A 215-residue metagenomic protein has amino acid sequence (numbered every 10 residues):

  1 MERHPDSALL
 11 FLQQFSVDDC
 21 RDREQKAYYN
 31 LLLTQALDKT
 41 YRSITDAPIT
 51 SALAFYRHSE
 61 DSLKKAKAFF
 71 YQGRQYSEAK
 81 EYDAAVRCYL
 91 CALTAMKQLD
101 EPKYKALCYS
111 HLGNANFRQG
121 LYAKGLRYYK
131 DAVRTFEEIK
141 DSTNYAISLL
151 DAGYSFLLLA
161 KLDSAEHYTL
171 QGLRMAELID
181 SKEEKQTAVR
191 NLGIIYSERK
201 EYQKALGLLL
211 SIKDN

Functional and structural regions predicted by a protein language model:
M1-N215: A "functional boundary" signal
